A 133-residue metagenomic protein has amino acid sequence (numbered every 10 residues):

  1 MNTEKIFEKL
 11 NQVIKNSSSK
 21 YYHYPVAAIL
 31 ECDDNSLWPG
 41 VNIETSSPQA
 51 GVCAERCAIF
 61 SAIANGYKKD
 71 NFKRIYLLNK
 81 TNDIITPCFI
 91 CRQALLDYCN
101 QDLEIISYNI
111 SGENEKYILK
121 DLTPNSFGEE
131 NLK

Functional and structural regions predicted by a protein language model:
M1, W38-G40: Polybasic, low-complexity association/targeting segments
N2-S19, D70-K133: C-terminal binding/interaction regions
Y21-H23: Short solvent-exposed loop/turn micro-motifs enriched in small/polar/acidic residues
P25-C32: Short beta-strand scaffold segments in enzyme catalytic cores
S36-L37, N114: Hydrophobic "anchor" residues
V41-R56: Compact, glycine-rich, soluble single-domain proteins
C53-E55, S61-Y67: Active-site- and interface-proximal helix/loop "cap" or "latch" segments in soluble metabolic and energy-transducing
